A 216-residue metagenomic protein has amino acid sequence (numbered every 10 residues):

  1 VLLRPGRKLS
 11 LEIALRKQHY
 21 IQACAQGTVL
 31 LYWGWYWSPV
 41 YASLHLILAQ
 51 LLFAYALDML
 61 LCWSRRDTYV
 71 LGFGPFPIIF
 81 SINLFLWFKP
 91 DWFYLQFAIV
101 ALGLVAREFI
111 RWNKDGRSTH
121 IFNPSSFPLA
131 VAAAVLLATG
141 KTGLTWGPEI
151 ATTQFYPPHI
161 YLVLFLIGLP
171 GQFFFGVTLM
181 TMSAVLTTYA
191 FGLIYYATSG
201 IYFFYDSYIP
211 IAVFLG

Functional and structural regions predicted by a protein language model:
V1, P5, E12-V29, T188-G216: C-terminal transmembrane helix-loop-helix hairpin of multi-pass membrane proteins
V1-W63: N-terminal signal-anchor module of multipass membrane proteins
L2-E12, Y55-D67, L102-S118, F165-G176 (+1 more regions): C-terminal ends of transmembrane helices
L9-A23, G116-V131, I150-P158, F173-Y189: Cytoplasm-facing juxtamembrane segments at the starts of transmembrane helices in multi-pass membrane proteins
A23-L30, A49-L61, I78-I82, L86 (+8 more regions): Alpha-helical transmembrane segments in multi-pass membrane proteins
Y36-L52, F88-A101, T145-Y161, G200-P210: Structural signature of hydrophobic alpha-helical transmembrane segments
W37, L136-A197: Internal active-site segments that recognize and position negatively charged phosphoryl groups and nucleotide moieties
S64-T152: Membrane-interface helix-loop-helix junctions at boundaries between adjacent transmembrane segments
